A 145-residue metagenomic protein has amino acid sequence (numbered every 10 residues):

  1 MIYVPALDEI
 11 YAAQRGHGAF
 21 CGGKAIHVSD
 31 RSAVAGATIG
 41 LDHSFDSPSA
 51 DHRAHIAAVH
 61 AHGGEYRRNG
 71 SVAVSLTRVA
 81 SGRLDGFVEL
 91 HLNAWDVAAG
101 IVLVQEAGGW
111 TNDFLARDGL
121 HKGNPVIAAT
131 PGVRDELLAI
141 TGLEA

Functional and structural regions predicted by a protein language model:
M1-L76, N124-A145: Acidic beta-strand-loop-alpha-helix segment within the catalytic core of divalent metal-dependent phosphate-processing
A19, G100, A107-G109: Small-residue (primarily alanine) positions within well-ordered alpha-helices, especially packing/interaction faces
H43, L90-L92, F114-R117: Short secondary-structure boundary segments
T77-A80, I101-E106: Hydrophobic residues within well-ordered alpha-helices
S81-G86, G108-W110: Alpha-to-beta junction loops
R83, L103-V104, V126-A129: Short low-complexity, flexible loop/linker segments enriched in glycine and/or proline with clustered acidic
W95: Acidic donor-binding loop at a coil-to-helix junction in glycosyltransferase catalytic cores that engages
G108-P125: Acidic, metal-binding active-site segment of PIN/NYN-like and related structure-specific nucleases
